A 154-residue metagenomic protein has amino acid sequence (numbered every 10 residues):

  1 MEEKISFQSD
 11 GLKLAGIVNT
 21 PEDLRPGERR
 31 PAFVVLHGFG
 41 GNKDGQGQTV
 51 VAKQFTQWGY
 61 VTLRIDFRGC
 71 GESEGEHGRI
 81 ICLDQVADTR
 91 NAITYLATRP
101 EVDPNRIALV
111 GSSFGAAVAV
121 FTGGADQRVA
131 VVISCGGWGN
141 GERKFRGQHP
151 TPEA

Functional and structural regions predicted by a protein language model:
M1-P31: N-terminal cap/lid segment of alpha/beta-hydrolase-fold proteins
D10-L12, W58, R99, A125: Conserved dinucleotide-binding and phosphotransfer motif residues
E22, F39, V61, D66-E76 (+1 more regions): Short beta-to-alpha linker loops that shape the active-site pocket of alpha/beta-hydrolase fold enzymes
R30, H37-N42: Active-site glycine-rich loops that stabilize anionic/oxyanionic intermediates across multiple enzyme folds
G40-K53, F67: The serine-hydrolase catalytic nucleophile loop
K43-G45, L63, C70-P104: Catalytic nucleophile-loop/oxyanion-hole region of alpha/beta-hydrolase and closely related hydrolase-like folds
N91-A154: Primarily recognizes the serine-hydrolase "nucleophile elbow" in alpha/beta-hydrolase and SGNH/GDSL folds
